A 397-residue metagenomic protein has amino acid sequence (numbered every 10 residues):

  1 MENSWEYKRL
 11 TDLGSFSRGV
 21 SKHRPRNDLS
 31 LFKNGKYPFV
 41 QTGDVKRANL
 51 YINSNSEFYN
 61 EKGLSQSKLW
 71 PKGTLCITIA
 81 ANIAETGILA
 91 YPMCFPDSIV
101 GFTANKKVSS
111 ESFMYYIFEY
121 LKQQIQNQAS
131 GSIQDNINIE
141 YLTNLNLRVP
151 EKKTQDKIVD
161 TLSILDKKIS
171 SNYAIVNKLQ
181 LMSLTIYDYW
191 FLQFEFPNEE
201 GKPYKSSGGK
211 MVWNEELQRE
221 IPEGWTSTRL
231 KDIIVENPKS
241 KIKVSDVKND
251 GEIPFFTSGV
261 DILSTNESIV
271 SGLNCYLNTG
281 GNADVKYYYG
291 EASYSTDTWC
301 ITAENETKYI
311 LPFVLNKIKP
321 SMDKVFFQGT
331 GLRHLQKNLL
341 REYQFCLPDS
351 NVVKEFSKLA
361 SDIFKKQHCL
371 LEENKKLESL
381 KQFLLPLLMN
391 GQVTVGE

Functional and structural regions predicted by a protein language model:
M1-H23, N144-Y189, S207-T257, V352-G396: Non-catalytic DNA-recognition/assembly elements of restriction-modification systems
E6-S15, K46-I52, K72, I88-M93 (+3 more regions): Basic, amphipathic alpha-helical recognition segments used for DNA target recognition
Y7-S30, P38, G43-K72, M211-R219 (+2 more regions): Sequence-specific dsDNA recognition surfaces
K33-K36, L339: A short, glycine/Asx- and small/polar-enriched loop/turn that sits immediately N-terminal to a beta-strand
I77-T78: A generic structural signal for residues embedded in beta-strands
N82-E85: Short, charged beta-turn/beta-strand-edge "cap" motif at the junction between a beta-strand and an adjacent loop
L192: Catalytic cores of secreted or luminal carbohydrate-active enzymes
